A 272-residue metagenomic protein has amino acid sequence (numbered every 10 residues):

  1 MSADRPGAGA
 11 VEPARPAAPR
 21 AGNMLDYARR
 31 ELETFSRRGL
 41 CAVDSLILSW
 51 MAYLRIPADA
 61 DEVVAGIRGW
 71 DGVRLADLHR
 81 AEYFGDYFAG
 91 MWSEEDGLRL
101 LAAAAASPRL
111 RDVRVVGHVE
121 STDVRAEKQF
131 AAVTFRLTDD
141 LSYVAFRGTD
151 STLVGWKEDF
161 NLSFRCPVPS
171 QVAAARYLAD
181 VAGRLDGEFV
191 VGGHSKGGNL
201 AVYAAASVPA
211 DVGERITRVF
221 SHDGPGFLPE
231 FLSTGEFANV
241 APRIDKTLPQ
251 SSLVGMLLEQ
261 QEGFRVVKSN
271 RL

Functional and structural regions predicted by a protein language model:
S2-V43, L48-D61, G66-S142, F146-E188 (+1 more regions): Alpha/beta hydrolase fold serine-hydrolase catalytic domain that processes acyl esters and thioesters
G192-G197, A201: Gly/Ala-rich beta-loop-alpha elbow adjacent to hydrolase catalytic centers
